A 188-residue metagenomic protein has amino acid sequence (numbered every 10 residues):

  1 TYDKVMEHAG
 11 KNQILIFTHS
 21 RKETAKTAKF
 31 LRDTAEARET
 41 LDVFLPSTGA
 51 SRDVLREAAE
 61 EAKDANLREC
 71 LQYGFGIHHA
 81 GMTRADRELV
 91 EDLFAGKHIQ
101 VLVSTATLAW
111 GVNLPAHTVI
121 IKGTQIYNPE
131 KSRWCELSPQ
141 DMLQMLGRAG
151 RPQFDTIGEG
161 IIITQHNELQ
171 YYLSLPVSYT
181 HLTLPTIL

Functional and structural regions predicted by a protein language model:
T1-A25: Conserved interdomain linker/interface between the two RecA-like ATPase lobes of SF2 helicase motors
V5-M6, L67, L93, W110-V112 (+2 more regions): Replace "in large, NTP-powered and nucleic-acid-processing enzymes" with "in large, NTP-powered factors and other
K11-N12, Q72-Y73, P115-T118, D155-G160: Short glycine-/polar-rich loops that comprise or flank the Walker A/P-loop and associated switch/sensor motifs
R21-T24, M82-T83, L108-W110, Q125-Y127 (+2 more regions): Conserved nucleotide-binding/hydrolysis micro-motifs of P-loop NTPases
K22-V101, W134-Q140: Conserved C-terminal RecA-like helicase domain
G96-Q100, A106-R148: Conserved RecA-like helicase motor core of SF1/SF2 enzymes
S138-L173: Conserved segment of the helicase C-terminal RecA-like domain
T180-T186: Conserved small/polar residues in nucleotide/adenosyl-binding loops
